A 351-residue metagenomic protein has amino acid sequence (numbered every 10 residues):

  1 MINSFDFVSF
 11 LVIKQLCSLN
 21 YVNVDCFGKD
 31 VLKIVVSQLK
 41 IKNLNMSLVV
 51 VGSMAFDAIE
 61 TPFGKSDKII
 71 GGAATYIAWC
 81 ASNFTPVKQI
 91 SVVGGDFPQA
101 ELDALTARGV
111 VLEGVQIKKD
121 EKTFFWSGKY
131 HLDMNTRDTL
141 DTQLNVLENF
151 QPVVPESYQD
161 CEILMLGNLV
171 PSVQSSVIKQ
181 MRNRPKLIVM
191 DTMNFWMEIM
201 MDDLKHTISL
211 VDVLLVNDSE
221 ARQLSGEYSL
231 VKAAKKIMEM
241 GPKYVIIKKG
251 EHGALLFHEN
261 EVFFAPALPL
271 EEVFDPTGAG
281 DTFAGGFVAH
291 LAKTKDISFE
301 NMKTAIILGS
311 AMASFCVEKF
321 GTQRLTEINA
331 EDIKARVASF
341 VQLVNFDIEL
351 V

Functional and structural regions predicted by a protein language model:
V8, V22-V24, V31: Short hydrophobic alpha-helical segments enriched in small aliphatic residues
L44-E60: Positively charged, low-complexity intrinsically disordered leader regions
F56-K68, N83-M165, K179-P185, K334-V351: Conserved N-terminal subdomain of the carbohydrate kinase-like
A73-S82: Histidine-anchored nucleotide/phosphate-binding helix
E101, V173-Q180, D202-H206: A short acidic, amphipathic alpha-helical/loop segment
R182-L187, W196-F264: Conserved phosphate/ATP/ADP-binding segment of small-molecule kinases
L230-V351: Conserved phosphate-binding/catalytic region of the ribokinase-like
